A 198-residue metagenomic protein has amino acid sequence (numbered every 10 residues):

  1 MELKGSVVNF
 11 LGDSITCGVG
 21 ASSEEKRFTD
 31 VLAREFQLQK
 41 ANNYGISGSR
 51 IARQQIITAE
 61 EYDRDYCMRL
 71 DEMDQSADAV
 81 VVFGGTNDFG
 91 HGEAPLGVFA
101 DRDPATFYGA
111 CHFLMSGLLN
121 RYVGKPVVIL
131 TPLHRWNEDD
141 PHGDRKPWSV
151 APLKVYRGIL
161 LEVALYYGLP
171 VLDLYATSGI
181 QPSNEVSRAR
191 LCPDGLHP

Functional and structural regions predicted by a protein language model:
E2, V7-N9, I15-G109, H197: Conserved SGNH/GDSL esterase-like catalytic core that processes O-acyl groups on lipids and polysaccharides
D30, S116, G158-L161: Active-site phosphate/pyrophosphate- and oxyanion-stabilizing loops and adjacent acidic/basic residues in soluble
R34, N120, E162-L165: Solvent-exposed polar/charged
L38, L119-V127: A short helix->loop->beta-strand "cap" motif at the edges of active sites that frequently abuts
L70, C111-M115, R157: Generic structural signal for well-ordered alpha-helices, preferentially at hydrophobic/aromatic core positions
P132-P198: Catalytic His-Asp segment of secreted/periplasmic serine-dependent ester chemistry enzymes
